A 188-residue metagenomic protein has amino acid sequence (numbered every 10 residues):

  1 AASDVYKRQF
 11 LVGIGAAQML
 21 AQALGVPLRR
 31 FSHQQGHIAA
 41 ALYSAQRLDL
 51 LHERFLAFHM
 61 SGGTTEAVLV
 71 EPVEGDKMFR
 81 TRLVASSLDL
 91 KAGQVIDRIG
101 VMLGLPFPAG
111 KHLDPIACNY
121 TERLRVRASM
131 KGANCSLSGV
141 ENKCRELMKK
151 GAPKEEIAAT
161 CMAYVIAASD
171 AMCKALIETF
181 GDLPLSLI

Functional and structural regions predicted by a protein language model:
A1-Y6: Short, small-residue-biased leader/transition segments that mark boundaries at the very start of proteins
R8-L24: DPxDG-like acidic metal-binding loop motif
F10, A40-Y43, V68-P72: Short acidic, glycine/serine/threonine-rich loops at helix termini
L28-H33, L90, L187: General beta-strand structural signal in soluble alpha/beta enzymes
R30-F55: Conserved phosphate-binding catalytic cores of ATP/NTP-utilizing and phosphoryl-transfer enzymes
L51-E53, H59-M60, E66-E155: A short helix-loop
G132-S138, K143-S186: Adenine-nucleotide phosphate-binding core of ATP-dependent small-molecule kinases
